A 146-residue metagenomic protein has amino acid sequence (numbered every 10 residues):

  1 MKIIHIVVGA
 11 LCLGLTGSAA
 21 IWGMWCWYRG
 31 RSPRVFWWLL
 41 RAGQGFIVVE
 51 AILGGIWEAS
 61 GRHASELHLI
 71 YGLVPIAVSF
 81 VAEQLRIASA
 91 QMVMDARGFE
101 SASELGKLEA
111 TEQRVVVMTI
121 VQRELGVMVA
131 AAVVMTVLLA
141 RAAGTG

Functional and structural regions predicted by a protein language model:
M1-G146: Polytopic transmembrane helical bundles with strong interfacial aromatic enrichment
